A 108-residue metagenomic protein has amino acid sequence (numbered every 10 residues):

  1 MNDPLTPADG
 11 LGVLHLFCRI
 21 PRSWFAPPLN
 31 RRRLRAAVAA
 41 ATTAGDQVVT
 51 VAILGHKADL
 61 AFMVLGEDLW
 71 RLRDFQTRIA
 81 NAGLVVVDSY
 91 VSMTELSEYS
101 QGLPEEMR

Functional and structural regions predicted by a protein language model:
M1-A40, E67-W70, S89-R108: Short S/T/G/P-rich N-terminal loop/turn motif that feeds into the first structured element of a domain
N2-D3, D46-A52, D74-Q76: Catalytic micro-motifs at enzyme active sites that drive phosphoryl/nucleotidyl and oxygen chemistry
L16, L54-D68: Short, well-ordered beta-strand segments in beta-rich or mixed alpha/beta enzyme and ligand-binding folds
A39-L60, V86-L96: Short, glycine- and small/hydrophobic-rich beta-strand elements in well-ordered beta-sheets
I79-V86: A common structural junction motif
